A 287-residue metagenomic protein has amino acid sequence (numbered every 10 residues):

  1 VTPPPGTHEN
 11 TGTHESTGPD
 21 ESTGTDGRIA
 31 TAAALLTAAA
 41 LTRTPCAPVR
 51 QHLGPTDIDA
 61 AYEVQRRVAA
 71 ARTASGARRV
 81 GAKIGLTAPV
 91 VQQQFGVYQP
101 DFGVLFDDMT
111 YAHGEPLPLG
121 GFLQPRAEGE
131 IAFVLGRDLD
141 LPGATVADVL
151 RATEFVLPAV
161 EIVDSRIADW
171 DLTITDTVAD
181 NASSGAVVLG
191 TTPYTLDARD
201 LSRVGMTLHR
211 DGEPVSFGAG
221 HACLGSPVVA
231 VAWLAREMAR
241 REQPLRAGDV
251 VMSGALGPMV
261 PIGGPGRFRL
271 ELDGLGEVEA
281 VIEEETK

Functional and structural regions predicted by a protein language model:
T7-T25: Long, intrinsically disordered low-complexity tandem-repeat segments
T25-S226, R267, E277-E283: Catalytic-core "active-site belt" of small-molecule-metabolizing enzymes, emphasizing His/Asp/Glu-rich regions
V68-A69, L189, V231-M238: Buried hydrophobic packing segments
L139, L256-V260, G274-E277: Short, charged beta-turn/beta-strand-edge "cap" motif at the junction between a beta-strand and an adjacent loop
M252-S253, L270: A generic structural signal for residues embedded in beta-strands
G264-G274, E284-K287: Short, compositionally biased
